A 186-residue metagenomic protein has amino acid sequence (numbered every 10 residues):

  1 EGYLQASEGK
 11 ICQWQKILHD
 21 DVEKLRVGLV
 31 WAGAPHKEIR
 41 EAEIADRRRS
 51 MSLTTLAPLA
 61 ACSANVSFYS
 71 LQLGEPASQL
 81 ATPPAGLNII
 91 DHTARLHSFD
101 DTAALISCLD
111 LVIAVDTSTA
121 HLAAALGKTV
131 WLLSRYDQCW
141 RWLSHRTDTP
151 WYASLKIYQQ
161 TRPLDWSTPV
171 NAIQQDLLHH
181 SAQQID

Functional and structural regions predicted by a protein language model:
E1-D186: Catalytic machinery of carbohydrate-active enzymes, primarily nucleotide-sugar-dependent glycosyltransferases
